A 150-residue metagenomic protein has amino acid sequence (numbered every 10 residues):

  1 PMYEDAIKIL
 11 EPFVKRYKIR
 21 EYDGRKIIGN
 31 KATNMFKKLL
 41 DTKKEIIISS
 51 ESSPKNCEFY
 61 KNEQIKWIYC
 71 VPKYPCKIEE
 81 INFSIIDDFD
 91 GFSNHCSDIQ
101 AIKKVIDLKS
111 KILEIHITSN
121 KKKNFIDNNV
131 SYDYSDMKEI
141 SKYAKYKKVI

Functional and structural regions predicted by a protein language model:
P1-I150: Catalytic cores and adjacent flexible loops of soluble metabolic enzymes that perform enolate/carbanion chemistry on
